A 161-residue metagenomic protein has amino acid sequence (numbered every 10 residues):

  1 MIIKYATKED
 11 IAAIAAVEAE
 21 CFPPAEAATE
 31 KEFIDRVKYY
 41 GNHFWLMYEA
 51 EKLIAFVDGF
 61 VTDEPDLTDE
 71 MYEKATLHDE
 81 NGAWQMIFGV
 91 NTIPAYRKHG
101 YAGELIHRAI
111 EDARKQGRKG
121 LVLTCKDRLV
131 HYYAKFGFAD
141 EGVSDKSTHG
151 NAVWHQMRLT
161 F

Functional and structural regions predicted by a protein language model:
M1-I14: A short beta-loop-alpha structural element at the N-terminal edge of CoA-dependent acyl/N-acetyltransferase catalytic
A16-T29: Helix-loop element at the rim of GNAT/NAT acetyltransferase active sites that forms part of the acceptor-substrate
F44-E49: Cytosolic beta-strand hydrophobic patch enriched in CBS
K52-V90, R97, H107, K146-W154: Conserved acyl-donor/pantetheine-binding loop and adjacent beta-alpha core of acyl/acetyltransferases and related
I93, K126: Residue-level recognition of the GNAT/N-acetyltransferase active site
I106, D112-C125: Conserved GNAT acetyl-CoA-binding A-motif
K115, D127-A152: Conserved active-site alpha-helix within GNAT-family acetyltransferase domains
